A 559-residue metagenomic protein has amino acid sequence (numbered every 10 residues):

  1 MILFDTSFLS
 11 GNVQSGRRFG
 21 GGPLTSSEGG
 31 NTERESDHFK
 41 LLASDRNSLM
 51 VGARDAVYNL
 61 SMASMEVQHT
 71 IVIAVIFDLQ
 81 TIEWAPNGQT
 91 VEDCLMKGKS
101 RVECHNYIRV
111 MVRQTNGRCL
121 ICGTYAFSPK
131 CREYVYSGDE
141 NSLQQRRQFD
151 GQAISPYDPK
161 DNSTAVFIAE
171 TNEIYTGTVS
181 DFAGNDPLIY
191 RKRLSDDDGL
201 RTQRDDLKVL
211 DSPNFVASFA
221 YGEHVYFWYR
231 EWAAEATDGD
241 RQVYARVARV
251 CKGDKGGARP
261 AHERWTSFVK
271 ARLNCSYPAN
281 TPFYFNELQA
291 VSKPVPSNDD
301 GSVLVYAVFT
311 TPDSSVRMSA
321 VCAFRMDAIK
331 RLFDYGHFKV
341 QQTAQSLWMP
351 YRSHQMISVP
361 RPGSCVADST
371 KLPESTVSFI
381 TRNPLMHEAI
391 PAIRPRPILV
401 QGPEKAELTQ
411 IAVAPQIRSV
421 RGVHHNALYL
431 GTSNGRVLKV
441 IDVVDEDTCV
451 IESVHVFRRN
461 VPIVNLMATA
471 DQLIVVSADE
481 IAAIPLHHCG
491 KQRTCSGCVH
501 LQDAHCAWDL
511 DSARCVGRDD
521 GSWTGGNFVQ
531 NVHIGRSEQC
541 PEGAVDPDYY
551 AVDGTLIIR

Functional and structural regions predicted by a protein language model:
M1-D471, A478-A483, G490, C495-G497 (+2 more regions): Disulfide-stabilized extracellular ectodomains of secreted/luminal proteins, especially beta-rich
S477, H488, Q539-P541: In a subset of proteins, long, contiguous C-terminal domains/tails are tracked
V499-D511: Extracellular, cysteine-rich, disulfide-stabilized repeat modules with beta-strand cores
A504, R518-G521: Cys/His-clustered metal-coordination modules, chiefly Zn-binding fingers
Q539-R559: Beta-strand/beta-sandwich contexts
